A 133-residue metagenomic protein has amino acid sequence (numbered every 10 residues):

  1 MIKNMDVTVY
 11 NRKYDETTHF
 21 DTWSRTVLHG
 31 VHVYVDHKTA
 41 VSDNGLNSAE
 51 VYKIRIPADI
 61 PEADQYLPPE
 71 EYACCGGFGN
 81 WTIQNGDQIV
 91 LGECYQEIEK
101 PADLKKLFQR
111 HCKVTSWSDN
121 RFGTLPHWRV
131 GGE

Functional and structural regions predicted by a protein language model:
M1-L28, Y34: N-terminal intrinsically disordered, low-complexity, charge/repeat-rich segments that act as generic
D21-E133: Short, conserved turn/kink motifs that form compact alpha/beta structural patches or helix kinks used as
